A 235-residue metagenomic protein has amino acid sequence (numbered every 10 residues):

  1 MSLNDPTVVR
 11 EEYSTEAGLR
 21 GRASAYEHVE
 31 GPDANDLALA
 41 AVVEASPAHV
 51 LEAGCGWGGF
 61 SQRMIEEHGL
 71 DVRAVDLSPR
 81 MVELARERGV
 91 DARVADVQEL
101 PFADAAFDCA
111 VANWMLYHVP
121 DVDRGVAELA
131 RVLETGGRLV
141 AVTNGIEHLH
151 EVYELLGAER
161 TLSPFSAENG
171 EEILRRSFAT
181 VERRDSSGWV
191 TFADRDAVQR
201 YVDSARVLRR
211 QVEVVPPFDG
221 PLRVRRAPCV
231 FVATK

Functional and structural regions predicted by a protein language model:
M1-A45, G59-F60: Conserved class I S-adenosyl-L-methionine
H49-E99: Class I SAM-dependent methyltransferase SAM/SAH-binding core
Q98-C109: A short acidic, Gly/Pro-enriched loop at the edge of an enzyme's catalytic core that lines a small-molecule cofactor
C109-D121: A short SAM/SAH-binding and catalytic strip from SAM-dependent methyltransferases
D123-T135: A short glycine-rich, Lys/Arg-flanked "PGG" loop and its adjoining helix->strand segment in the class I
R138-F165: Conserved class I S-adenosyl-L-methionine
L162-F165, E172-K235: Conserved Class I S-adenosyl-L-methionine
